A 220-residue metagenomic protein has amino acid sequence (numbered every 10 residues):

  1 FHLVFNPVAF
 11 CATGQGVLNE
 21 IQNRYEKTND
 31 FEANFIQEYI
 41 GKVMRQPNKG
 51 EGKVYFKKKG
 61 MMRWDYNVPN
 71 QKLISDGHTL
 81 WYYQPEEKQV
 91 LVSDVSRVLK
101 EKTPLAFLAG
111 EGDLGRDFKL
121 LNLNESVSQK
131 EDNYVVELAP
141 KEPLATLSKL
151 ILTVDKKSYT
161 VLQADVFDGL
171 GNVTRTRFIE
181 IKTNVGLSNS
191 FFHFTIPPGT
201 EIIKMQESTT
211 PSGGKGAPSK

Functional and structural regions predicted by a protein language model:
F1-N6: Bacterial N-terminal signal peptides
T13-G41, R45-P47, I74-G77, Y83-S148 (+3 more regions): Flexible, processing/modification-adjacent segments and terminal tails in exported/periplasmic/extracellular proteins
Q46-K53, N172: Amphipathic hydrophobic-ligand
G52-M62, V68-P69, H78: N-terminal beta-strand/beta-hairpin edge segment
K53, R63, K72, K149-T153: Short, surface-exposed charged micro-motifs
Y66-N67, P85, D165-D168: Beta-turn initiation residues at beta-strand->coil junctions
D113-M205: Gly/Pro-enriched, hydrophobic low-complexity segments that function as extracytoplasmic propeptides/linkers
